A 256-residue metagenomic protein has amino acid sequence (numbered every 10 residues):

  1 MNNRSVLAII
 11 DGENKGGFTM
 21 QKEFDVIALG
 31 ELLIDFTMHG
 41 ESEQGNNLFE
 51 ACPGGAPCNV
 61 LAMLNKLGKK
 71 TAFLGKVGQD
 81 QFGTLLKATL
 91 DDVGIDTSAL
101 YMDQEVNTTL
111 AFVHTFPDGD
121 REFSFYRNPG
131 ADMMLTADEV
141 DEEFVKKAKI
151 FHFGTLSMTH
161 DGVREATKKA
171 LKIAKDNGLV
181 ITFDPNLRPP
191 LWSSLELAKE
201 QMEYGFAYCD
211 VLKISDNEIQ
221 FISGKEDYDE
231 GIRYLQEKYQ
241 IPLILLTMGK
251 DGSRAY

Functional and structural regions predicted by a protein language model:
N3-R4, A8-D96: Glycine-rich phosphate/adenosyl-contacting loop at the front of the ribokinase-like
N65, D91, K175-D176, F206: Anion (oxyanion) recognition and catalysis
N65, K168-K175, Q236: Surface-exposed amphipathic alpha-helices with a cationic face
K70-F153: Conserved N-terminal subdomain of the carbohydrate kinase-like
N128, L156, N186-P190, N217 (+1 more regions): Active-site beta-loop-alpha junctions enriched in small/polar residues
L156-E165, P190-A198: Active-site glycine- and acidic-residue-rich loops that bind and position anionic ligands or nucleotide-like cofactors
N177, L191-Y256: Conserved phosphate/ATP/ADP-binding segment of small-molecule kinases
V180-I181, P185: Short beta-strand/loop segments at the ligand-binding rim of alpha/beta enzyme cores
